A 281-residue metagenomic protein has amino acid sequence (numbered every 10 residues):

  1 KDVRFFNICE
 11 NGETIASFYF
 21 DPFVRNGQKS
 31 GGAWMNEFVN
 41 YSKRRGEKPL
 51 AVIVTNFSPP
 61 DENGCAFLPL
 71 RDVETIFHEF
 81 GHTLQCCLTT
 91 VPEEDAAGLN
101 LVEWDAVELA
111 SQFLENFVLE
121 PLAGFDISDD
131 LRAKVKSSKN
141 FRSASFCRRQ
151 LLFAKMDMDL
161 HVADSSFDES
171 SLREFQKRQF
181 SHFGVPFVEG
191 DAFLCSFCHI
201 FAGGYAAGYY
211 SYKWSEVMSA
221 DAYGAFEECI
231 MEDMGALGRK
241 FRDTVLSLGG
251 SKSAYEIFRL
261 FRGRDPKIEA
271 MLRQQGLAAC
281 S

Functional and structural regions predicted by a protein language model:
K1-S281: Cation-handling catalytic/transport regions enriched in His/Asp/Glu
